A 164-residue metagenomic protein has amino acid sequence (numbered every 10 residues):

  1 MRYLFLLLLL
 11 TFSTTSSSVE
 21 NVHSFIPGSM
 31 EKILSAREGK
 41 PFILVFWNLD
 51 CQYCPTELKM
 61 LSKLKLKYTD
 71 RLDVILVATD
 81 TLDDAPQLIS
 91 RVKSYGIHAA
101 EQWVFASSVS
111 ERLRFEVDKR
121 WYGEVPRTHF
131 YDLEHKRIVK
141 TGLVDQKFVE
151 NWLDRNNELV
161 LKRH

Functional and structural regions predicted by a protein language model:
Y3-F12: Sec-dependent N-terminal signal peptides
T14-S35: N-terminal "domain-start" segment that seeds a small globular fold
A36-Q52: Short active-site neighborhood of thiol/selenol oxidoreductases, capturing the structured segment around
R37-F42, D70-D73, H98-A100: Loop/turn elements at helix/coil->beta-strand transitions in domains of secreted/extracellular proteins
N48-Q52, T79-D83, S108-S110, H135-K136: Solvent-exposed loop/turn segments at secondary-structure junctions within structured extracellular/periplasmic domains
T56-G96, S110-L113: Structural microenvironment flanking redox-active thiols in thiol-disulfide oxidoreductases
V92-V125: Short, internal strand/loop/helix patches that form the active-site neighborhood or redox-interaction surface
V125-H164: Thiol-/selenol-based redox modules, centered on thioredoxin-like and closely related oxidoreductase domains
